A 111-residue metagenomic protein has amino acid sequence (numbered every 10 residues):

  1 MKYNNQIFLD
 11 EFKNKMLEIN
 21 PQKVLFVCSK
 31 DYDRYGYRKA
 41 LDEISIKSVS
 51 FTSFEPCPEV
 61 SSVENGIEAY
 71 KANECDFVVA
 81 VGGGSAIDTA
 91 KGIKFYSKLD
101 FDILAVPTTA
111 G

Functional and structural regions predicted by a protein language model:
M1-F77: ATP/NTP phosphate-donor binding region
V60-G111: Glycine/threonine-rich beta-strand-loop-alpha-helix active-site module that forms ligand/phosphate-binding
